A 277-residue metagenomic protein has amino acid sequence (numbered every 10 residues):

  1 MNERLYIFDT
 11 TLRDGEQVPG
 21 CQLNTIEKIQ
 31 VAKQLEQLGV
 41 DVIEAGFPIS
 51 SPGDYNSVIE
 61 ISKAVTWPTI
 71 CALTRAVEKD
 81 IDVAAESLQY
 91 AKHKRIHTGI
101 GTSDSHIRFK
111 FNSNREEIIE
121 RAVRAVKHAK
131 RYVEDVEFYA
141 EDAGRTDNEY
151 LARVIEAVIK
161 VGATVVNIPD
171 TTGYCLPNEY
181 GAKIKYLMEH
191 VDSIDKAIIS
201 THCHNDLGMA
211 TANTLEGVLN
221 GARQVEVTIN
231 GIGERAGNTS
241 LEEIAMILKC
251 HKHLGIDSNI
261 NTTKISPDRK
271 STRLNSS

Functional and structural regions predicted by a protein language model:
M1-R4, T10, Q17, I70-L73 (+1 more regions): Domain-level signal for soluble alpha/beta catalytic cores
I7, V18-D41, V58-A64, E78-D195 (+1 more regions): Alpha/beta enzyme core
R13, P48-S50, L73-V77, G99-S103 (+4 more regions): Active-site beta-loop-alpha junctions enriched in small/polar residues
V42-G46, T69-A72, F138-A140, S200-H202 (+1 more regions): Short catalytic-loop micro-motif centered on adjacent basic/acidic residues
S200, N205-I229: Small-aliphatic-rich amphipathic alpha-helix that forms the alpha element of a beta-alpha
N230-L254, D268: Mobile "lid/hinge" segments at catalytic clefts and subdomain interfaces of large enzymes
H253-T263, R273: Acidic/polar loop patches that form or flank catalytic/metal-binding clefts of enzymes that bind anionic ligands
K270-S277: Conserved small/polar residues in nucleotide/adenosyl-binding loops
